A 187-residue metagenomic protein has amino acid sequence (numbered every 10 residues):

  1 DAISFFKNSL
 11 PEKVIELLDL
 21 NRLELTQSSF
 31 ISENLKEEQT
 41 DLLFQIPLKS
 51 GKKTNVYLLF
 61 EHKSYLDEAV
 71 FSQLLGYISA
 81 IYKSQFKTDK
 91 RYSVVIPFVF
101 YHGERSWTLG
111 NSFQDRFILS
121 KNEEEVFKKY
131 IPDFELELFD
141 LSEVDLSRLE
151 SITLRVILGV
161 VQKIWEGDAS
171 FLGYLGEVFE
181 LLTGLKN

Functional and structural regions predicted by a protein language model:
D1-N187: Elongated, amphipathic alpha-helical interaction scaffolds
